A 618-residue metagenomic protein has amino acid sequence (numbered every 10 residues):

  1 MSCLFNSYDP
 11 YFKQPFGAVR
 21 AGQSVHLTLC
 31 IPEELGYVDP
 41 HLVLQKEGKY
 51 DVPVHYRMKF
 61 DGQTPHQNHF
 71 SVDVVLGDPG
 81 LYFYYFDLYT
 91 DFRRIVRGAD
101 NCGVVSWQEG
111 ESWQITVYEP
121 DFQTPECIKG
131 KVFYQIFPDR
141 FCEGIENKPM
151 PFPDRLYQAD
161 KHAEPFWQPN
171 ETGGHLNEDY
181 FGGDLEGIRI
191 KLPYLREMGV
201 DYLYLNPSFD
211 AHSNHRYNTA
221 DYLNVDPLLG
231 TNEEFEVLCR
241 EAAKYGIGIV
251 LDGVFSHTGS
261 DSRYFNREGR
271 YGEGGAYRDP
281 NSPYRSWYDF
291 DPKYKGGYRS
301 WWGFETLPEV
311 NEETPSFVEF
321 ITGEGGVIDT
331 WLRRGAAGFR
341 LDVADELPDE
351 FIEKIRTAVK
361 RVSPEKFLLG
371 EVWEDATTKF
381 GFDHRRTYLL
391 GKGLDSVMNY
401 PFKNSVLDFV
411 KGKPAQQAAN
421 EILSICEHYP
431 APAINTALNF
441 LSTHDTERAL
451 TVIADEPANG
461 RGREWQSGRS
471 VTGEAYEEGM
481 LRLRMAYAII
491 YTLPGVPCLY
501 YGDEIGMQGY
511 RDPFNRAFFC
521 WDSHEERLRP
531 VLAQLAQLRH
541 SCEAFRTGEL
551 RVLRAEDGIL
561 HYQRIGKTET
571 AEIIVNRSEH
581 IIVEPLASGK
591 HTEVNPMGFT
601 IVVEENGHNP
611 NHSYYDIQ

Functional and structural regions predicted by a protein language model:
M1-S24, Y50-Q135, F141-K161, Q168: The feature marks proteins involved in alpha-glucan
Q14-F16, H26, L553-L586: Carbohydrate-binding surface patches
L29, G36-G48, P53-V54, Y82-Y84 (+2 more regions): Beta-strand-rich binding/interaction modules
L29, I136, L195, L205 (+10 more regions): Conserved, mostly hydrophobic/aromatic
I31-E33, T592-Q618: C-terminal beta-strand-rich structural cap/linker in extracellular carbohydrate-active enzymes
F137-Y202, S208-R334, I355-R361: Substrate-binding/active-site clefts of carbohydrate-active enzymes
D139, F382-D383, N435-V471, Y487-E525: Aromatic/acidic polysaccharide-binding cleft in carbohydrate-active enzymes
C239-G248, S256-H257, S262-E273, V327 (+3 more regions): Active-site-proximal helices and loops of the catalytic beta/alpha 8
